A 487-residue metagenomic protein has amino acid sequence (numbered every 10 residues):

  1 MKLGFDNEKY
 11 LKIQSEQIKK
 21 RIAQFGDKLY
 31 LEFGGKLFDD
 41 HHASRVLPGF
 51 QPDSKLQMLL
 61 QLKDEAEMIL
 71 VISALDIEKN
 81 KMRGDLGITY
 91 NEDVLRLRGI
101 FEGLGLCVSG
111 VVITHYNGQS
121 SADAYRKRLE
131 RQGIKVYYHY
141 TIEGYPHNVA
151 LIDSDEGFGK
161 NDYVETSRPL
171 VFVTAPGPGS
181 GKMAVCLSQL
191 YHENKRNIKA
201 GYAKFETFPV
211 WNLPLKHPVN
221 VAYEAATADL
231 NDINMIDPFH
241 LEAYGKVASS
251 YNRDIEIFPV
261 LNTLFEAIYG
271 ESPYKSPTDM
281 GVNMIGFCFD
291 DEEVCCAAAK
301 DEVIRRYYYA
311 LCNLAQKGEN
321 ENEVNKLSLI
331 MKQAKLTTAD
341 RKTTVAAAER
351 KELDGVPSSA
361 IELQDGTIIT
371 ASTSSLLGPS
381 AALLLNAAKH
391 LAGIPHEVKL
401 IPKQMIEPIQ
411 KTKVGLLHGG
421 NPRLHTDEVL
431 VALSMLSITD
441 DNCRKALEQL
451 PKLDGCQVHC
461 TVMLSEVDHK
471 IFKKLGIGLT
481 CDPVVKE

Functional and structural regions predicted by a protein language model:
M1-V173, Q189-A348, G355-V356, L363-D365 (+2 more regions): Flexible phosphate-sensing "switch/lid" loops adjacent to ATP/NTP-binding sites across phosphate-transfer
G177-P178: The conserved Walker
K182, S359-A360: Transmembrane alpha-helical segments and their cytosolic interface motifs in multi-pass membrane proteins
V185: Hydrophobic positions on the alpha1 helix immediately C-terminal to the Walker A/P-loop
I368-I369: Hydrophobic "anchor" residues
S372-S374: Short clusters of small/polar residues that mark proteolytic maturation junctions
L376-A392: A short, polar/charged loop-to-alpha-helix boundary motif
H390-P422: Short HxH-centered metal-ligating active-site micro-motif
